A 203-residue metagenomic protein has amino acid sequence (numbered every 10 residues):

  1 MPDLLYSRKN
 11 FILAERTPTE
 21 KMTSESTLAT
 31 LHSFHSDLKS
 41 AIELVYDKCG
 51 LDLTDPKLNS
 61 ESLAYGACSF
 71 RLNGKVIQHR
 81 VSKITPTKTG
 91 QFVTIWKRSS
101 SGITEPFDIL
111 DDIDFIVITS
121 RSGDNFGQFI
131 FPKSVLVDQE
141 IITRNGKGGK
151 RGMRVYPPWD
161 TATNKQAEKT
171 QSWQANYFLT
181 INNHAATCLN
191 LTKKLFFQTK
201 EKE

Functional and structural regions predicted by a protein language model:
Y6, I12-L13, P18-K21: Short, positively charged and aromatic/hydrophobic N-terminal segments
T23-Q78: N-terminal, charge-rich interaction modules
T54-D111: Short, well-structured hydrophobic secondary-structure segments
Y65-A67, D112-I116, N125-G127, K150-G152: Short, surface-exposed beta-edge/turn micro-motifs
N73, I118-N125, P158-D160: Short, flexible beta-strand-to-coil junctions
Q139-N183: Helix-rich interaction surfaces within compact, conserved domain-sized segments that mediate assembly or partner
S172-E203: Charged phosphate-binding loop/patch that engages nucleotide di/tri-phosphates or the phosphate backbone of nucleic
